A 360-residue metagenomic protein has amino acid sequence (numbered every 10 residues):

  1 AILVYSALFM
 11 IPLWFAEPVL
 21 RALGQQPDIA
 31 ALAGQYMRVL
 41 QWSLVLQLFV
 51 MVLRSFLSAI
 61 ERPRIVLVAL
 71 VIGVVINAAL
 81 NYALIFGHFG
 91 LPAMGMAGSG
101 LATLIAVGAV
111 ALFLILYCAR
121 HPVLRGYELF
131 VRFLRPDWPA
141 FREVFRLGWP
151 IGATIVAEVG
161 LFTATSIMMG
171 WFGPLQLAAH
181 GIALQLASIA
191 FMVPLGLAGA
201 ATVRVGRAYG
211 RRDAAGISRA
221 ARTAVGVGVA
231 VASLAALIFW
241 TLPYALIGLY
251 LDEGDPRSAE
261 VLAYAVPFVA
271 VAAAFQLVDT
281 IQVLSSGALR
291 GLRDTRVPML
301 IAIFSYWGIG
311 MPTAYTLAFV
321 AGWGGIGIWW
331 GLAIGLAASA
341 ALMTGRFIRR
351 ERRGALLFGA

Functional and structural regions predicted by a protein language model:
A1-M10, Q47-V66, A179-P243, D279-I301: Small-residue-rich hydrophobic transmembrane alpha-helices
A1-V45, L91-W149, V205-A274, L317-A360: Short alpha-helical transmembrane segments in multi-pass integral membrane proteins
M10, P18, V52-F56, A79-F86 (+7 more regions): Alpha-helical transmembrane segments of multipass membrane proteins
P18-P27, A83-M94, V156-I189, R207 (+2 more regions): Helix-terminus/linker motif at the lipid-water interface of multi-pass membrane proteins
Q26, R62-P63, G173-P174, D294-T295 (+1 more regions): Short loop-to-helix capping motifs
V39, V50, G73, A106-V110 (+4 more regions): Transmembrane helical elements of multi-pass membrane transporters/channels
V39-S58, V66-V74, S99-I115, L195-A198 (+5 more regions): Short runs within selected transmembrane alpha-helices of multi-pass transporters and secretion channels
V68-N81, A235-I247: Conserved long hydrophobic alpha-helices within structured protein cores
